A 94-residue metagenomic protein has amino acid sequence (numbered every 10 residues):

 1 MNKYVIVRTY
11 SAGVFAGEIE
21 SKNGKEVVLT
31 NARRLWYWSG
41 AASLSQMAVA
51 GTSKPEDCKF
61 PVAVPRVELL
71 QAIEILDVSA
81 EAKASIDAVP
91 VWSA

Functional and structural regions predicted by a protein language model:
N2-A94: Conserved RNA-binding domains used in RNP assembly and mRNA/RNA metabolism
